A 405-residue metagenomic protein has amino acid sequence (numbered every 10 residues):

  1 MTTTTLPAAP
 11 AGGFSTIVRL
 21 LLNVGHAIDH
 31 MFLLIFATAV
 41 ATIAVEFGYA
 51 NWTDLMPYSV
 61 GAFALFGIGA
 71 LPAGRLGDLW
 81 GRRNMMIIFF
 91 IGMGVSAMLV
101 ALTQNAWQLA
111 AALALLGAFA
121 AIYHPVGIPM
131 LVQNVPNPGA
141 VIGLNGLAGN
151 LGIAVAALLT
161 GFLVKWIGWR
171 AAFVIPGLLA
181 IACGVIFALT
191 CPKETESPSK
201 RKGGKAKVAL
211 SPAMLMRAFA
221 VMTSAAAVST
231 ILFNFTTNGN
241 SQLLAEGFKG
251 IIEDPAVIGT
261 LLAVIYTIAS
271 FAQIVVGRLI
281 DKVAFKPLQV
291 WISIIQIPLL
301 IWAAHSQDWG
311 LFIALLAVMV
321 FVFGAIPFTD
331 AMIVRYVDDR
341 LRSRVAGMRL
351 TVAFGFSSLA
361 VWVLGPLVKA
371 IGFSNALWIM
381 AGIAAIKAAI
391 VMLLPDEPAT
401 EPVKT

Functional and structural regions predicted by a protein language model:
F36-A37, R217-F271: Extracytoplasmic gate region of multi-pass secondary transporters
A39-I68, E253-T260: Extracellular/periplasmic helix-loop-helix junction of adjacent transmembrane segments in MFS-like secondary
P57-G74, A263-V275: Central cavity-lining transmembrane alpha-helices of secondary-active solute carriers, predominantly the Major
I68-Q104, I280: Conserved MFS/SLC helix-loop-helix module at the cytosolic interface between two early adjacent transmembrane helices
A112-N150: Cytoplasmic helix-loop-helix junction between adjacent transmembrane helices in 12-TM secondary transporters
N145-P192: Helix-loop-helix hairpin linking two adjacent transmembrane segments in secondary transporters
I280-T329: C-terminal transmembrane helical hairpin of 12-TM major facilitator-type secondary transporters
Y336, R340-F373: A late C-terminal transmembrane helix in Major Facilitator Superfamily
